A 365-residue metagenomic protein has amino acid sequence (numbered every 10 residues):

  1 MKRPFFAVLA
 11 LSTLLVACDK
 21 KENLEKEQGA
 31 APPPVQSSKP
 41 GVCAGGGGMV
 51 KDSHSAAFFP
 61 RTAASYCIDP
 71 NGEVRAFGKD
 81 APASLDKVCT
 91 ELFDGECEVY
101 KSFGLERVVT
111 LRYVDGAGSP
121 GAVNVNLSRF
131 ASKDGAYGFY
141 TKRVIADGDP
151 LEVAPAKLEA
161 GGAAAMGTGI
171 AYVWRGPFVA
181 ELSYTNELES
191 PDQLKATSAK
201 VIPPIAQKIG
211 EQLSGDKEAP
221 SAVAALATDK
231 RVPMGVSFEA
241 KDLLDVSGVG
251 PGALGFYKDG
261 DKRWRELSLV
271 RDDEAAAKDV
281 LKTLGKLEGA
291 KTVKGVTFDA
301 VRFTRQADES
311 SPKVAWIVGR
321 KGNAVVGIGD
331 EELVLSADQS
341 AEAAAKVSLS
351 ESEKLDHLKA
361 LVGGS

Functional and structural regions predicted by a protein language model:
M1-A7: Bacterial N-terminal signal peptides that target proteins for export
L15-A17: C-terminal motif of bacterial Sec signal peptides marking the signal peptidase cleavage site
D19-A122, A146-E152, A156, E187-R263 (+4 more regions): N-terminal "mature-domain start" segment
L105-G116, G167-R175, P251-G260, Q306-D308 (+1 more regions): Short, surface-exposed beta-strand/loop micro-motifs that present aromatic residues
N124-N126, P177-N186, S190-D192, R265-L267 (+1 more regions): Short, well-ordered beta-strand elements
A131-G135, A165-M166, V179, N186-E189 (+2 more regions): Solvent-exposed loop/turn segments at secondary-structure junctions within structured extracellular/periplasmic domains
K133-Y172, K278-K313: Short, internal acidic amphipathic alpha-helical interface segments that mediate docking to partner proteins
V270-A276, Q306-S365: C-terminal functional regions that serve as terminal interaction/effector modules
